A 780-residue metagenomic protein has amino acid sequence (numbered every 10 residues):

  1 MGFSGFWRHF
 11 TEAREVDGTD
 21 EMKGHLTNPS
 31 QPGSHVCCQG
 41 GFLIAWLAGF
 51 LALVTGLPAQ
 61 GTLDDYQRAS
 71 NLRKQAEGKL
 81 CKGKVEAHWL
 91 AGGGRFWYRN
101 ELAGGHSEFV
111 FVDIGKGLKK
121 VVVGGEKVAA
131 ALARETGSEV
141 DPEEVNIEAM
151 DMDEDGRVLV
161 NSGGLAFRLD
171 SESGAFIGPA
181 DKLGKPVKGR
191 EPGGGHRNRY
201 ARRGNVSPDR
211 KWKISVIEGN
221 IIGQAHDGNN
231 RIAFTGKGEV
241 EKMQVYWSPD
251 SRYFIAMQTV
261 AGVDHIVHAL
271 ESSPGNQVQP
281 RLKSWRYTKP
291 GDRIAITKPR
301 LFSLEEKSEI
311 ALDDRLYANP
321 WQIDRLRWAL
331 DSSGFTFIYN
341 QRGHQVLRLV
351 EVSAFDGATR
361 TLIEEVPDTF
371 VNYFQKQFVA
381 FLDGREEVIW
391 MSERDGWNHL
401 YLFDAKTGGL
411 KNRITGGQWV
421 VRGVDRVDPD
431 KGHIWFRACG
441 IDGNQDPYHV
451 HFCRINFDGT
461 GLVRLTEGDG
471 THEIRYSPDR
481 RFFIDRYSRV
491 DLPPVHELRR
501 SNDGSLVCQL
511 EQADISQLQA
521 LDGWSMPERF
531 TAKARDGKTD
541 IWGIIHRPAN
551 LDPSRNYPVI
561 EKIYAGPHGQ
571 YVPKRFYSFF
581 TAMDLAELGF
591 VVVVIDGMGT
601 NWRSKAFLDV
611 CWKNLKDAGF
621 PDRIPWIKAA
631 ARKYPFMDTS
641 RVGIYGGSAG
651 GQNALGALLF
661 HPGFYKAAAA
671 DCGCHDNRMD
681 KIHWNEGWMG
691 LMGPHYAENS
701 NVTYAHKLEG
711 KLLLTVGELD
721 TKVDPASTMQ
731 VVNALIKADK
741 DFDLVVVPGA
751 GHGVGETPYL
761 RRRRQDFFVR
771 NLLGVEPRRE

Functional and structural regions predicted by a protein language model:
R8, P32: Cationic, low-complexity basic patches in intrinsically disordered or flexible, solvent-exposed regions
E15-E21: Short, Lys/Arg-enriched N-terminal segments with co-localized hydrophobic residues within the first ~10-30 amino acids
C37-C38: Cysteine-centered motifs
G41-V54: Bacterial N-terminal signal peptides
G49, A59-P494, L498-R499, L773-R778: Beta-propeller folds
A87, H265, D324-R325, S332 (+2 more regions): Serine-hydrolase catalytic core recognition
